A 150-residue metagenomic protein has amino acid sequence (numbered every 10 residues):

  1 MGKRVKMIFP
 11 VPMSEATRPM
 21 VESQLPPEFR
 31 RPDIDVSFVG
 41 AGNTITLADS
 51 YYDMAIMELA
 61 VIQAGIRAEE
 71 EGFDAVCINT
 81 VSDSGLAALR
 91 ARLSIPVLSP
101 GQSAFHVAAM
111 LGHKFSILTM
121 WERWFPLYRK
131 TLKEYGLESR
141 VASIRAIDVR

Functional and structural regions predicted by a protein language model:
G2-V21, F115-T119: Short beta-strand segments enriched in small/hydrophobic residues
V11-E15, N79-S84, M120-W124: Gly/Ser/Thr-rich loops at beta-strand to alpha-helix junctions that form or flank small-molecule/cofactor-binding
V21-I34: A short, Lys/Arg-enriched amphipathic alpha-helix followed by its capping loop at the start of a domain
F38, C77-I78, V97-P100: General beta-strand structural signal in soluble alpha/beta enzymes
F38-L59: N-terminal beta-loop-helix "entrance" segment that forms/cooperates in small-molecule cofactor or anionic ligand
M57-R92: Beta-alpha junction/loop-to-helix N-cap segments that form part of ligand/metal-binding clefts
R90-L111: Short, acidic/small-residue loops that bind anionic groups at enzyme active sites
R123, T131-R150: Active-site rim beta-loop-alpha module in soluble metabolic enzymes
